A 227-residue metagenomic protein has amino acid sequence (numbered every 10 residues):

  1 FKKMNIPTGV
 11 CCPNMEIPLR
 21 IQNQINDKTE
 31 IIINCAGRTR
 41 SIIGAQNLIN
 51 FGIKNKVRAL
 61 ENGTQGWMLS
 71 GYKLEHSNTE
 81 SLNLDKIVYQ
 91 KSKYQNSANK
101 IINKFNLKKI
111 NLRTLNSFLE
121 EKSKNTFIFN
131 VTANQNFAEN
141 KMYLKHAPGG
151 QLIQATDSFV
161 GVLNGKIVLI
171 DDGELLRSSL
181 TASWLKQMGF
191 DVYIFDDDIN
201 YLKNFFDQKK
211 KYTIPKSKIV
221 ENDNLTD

Functional and structural regions predicted by a protein language model:
F1-F127, V131-D227: Rhodanese-like catalytic fold shared by cysteine-dependent sulfurtransferases and DSP/PTP-type phosphatases
